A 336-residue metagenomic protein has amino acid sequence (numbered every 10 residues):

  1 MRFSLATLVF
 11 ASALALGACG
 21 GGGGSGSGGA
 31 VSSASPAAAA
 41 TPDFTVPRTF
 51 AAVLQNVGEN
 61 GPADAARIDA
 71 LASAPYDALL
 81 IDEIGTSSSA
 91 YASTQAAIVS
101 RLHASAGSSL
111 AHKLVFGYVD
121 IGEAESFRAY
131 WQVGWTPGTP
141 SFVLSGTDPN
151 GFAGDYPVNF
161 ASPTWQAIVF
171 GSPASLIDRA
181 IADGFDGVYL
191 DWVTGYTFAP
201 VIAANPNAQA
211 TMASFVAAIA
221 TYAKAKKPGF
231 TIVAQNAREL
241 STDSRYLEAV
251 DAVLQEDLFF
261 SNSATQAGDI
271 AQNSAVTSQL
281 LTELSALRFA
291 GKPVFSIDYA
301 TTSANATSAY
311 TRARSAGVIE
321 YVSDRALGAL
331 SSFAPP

Functional and structural regions predicted by a protein language model:
M1-L8: Bacterial N-terminal signal peptides that target proteins for export
A15-A18: C-terminal motif of bacterial Sec signal peptides marking the signal peptidase cleavage site
G20-G24: Bacterial signal peptide processing site
S27-G29: Intrinsically disordered, low-complexity N-terminal extensions of nucleic-acid-metabolism proteins
V31-P336: Glycan-processing catalytic domains of CAZymes
